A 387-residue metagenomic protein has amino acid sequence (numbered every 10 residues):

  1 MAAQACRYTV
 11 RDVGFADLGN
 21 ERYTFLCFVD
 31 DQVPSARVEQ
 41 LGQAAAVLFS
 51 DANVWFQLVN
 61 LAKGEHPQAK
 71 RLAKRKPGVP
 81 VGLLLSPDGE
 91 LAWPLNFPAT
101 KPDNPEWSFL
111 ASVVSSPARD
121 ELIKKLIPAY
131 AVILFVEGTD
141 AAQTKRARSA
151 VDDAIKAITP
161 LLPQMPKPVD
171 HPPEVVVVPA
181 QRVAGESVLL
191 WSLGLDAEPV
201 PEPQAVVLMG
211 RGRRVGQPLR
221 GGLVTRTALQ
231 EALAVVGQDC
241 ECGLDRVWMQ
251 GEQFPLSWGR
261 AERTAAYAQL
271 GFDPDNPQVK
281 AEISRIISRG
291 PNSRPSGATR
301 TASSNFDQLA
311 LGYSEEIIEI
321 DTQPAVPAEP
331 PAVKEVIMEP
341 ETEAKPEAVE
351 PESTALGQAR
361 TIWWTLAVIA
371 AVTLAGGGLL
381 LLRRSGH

Functional and structural regions predicted by a protein language model:
A3-H387: Non-globular targeting/processing and membrane-anchoring segments
